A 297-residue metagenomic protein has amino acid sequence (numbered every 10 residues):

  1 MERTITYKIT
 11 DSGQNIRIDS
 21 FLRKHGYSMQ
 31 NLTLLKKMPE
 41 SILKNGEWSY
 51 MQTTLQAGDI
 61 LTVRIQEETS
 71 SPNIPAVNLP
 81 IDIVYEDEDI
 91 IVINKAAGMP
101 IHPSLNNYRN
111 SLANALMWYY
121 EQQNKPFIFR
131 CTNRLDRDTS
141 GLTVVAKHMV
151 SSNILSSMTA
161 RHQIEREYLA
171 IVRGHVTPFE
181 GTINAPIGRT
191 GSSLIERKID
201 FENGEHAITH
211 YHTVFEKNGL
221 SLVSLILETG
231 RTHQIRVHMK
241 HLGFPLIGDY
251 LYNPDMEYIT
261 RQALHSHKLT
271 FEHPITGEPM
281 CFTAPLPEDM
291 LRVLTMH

Functional and structural regions predicted by a protein language model:
M1-G181, G188, D289-L294: RNA pseudouridine synthases
M1-N31, L35-K36, I81, F201-E202 (+3 more regions): Pseudouridine synthases involved in rRNA/tRNA modification
Y50-T54, S224, R261: Short, surface-exposed secondary-structure edge patches
V63-Q66, S192-I195, H206, D249-D255: Short Pro/Gly-enriched beta-strand edge/turn motifs at strand-loop
L79-I81, E88, F127-I128, Y168 (+6 more regions): Short beta-strand or tight-loop elements that sit immediately N-terminal to catalytic metal-binding acidic residues
D87, R137-D138, I164, E205 (+2 more regions): Short flexible coil/turn linkers enriched for glycine and charged/polar residues that connect secondary-structure
I91, V223-I226: Short, well-ordered beta-strand segments enriched in hydrophobic/aromatic residues
T190, L194-N203, E216: C-terminal amphipathic alpha-helical segment
